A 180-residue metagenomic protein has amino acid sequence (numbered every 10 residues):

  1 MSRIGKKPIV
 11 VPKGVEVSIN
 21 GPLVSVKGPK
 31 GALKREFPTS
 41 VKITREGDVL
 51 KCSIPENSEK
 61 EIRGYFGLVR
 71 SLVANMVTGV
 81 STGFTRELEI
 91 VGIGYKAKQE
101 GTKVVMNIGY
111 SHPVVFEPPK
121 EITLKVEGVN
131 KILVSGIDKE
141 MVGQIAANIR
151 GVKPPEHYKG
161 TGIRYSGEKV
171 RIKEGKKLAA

Functional and structural regions predicted by a protein language model:
S2-A147, G151-A180: N-terminal intrinsically disordered, cationic/polar leader segments that include organellar targeting peptides
